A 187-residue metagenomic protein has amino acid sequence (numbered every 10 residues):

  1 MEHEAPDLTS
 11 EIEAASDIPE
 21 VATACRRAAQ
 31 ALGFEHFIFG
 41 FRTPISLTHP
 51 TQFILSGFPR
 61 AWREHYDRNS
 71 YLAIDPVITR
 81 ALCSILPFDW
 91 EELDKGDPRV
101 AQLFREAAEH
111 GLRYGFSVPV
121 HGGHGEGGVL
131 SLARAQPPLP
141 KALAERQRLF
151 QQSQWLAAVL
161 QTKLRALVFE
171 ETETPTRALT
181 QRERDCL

Functional and structural regions predicted by a protein language model:
S10, I18-Q30, A101-F104: Short amphipathic alpha-helical segments
A24-A29, F34-L47: Short, hydrophobic-rich beta-strand element in sensory/regulatory alpha-beta domains
F41-E64: GAF sensory/regulatory domain recognition with acknowledged cross-activation on helical regulatory dimers
G57-A108: Regulatory sensory and allosteric helical modules in signal-transduction proteins and certain transcription factors
Y114-V120: Short hydrophobic beta-strand micro-motif common in sensory/regulatory domains
G122-Q136: Sensory-domain boundary capping and coupling elements
A135-F150: Regulatory loop-to-helix N-cap segments in sensory/regulatory domains that couple ligand/signal detection
L167-L187: Helix-turn-helix DNA-binding segment
